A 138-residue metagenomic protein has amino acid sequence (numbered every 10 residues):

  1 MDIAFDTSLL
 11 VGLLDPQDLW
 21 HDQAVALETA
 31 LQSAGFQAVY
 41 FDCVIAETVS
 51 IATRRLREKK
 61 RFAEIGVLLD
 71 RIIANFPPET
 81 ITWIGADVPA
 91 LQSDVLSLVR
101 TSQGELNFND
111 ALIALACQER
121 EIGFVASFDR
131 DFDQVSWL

Functional and structural regions predicted by a protein language model:
M1-D22: Metal-dependent nucleic-acid phosphoesterase active-site entry motif
D2-I3, V25-V39, C43-Q103, L115 (+1 more regions): PIN-domain endoribonuclease scaffold, especially VapC-family toxins
D6, Y40, L106-N107, D129: Histidine- and aromatic-rich ligand-binding microenvironments
Q17-L19, L56-K59, E119-A126: Short helix-capping/linker segments at secondary-structure and domain boundaries
N107-F124: Acidic, metal-associated active-site segment
S127-D131, L138: Preference for long, well-ordered alpha-helical segments
